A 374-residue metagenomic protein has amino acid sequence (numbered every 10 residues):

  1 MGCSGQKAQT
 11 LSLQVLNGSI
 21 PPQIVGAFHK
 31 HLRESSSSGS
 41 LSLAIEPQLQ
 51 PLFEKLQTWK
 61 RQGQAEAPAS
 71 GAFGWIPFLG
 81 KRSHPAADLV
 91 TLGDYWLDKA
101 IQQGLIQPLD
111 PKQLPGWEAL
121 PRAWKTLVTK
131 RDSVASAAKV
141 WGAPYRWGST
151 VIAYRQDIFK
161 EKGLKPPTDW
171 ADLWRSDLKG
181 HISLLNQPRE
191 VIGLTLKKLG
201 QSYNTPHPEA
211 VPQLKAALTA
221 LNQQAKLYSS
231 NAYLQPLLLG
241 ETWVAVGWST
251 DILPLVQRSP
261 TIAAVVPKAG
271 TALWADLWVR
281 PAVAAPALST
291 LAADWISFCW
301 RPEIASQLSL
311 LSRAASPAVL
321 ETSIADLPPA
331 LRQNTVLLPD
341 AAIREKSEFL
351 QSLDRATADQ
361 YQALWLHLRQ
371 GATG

Functional and structural regions predicted by a protein language model:
S4-K99, Q103: Early extracytoplasmic/lumenal segment of secretory-pathway proteins
P22, Q50, L97, I101-Q224 (+2 more regions): Extracytoplasmic ligand-binding site segments that recognize negatively charged/polar headgroups
R82-P85, I101, A135-A137, A143-R146 (+5 more regions): Extracellular/periplasmic catalytic domains that process cell-envelope and extracellular macromolecules
A86-L92, K226-L227, W243-W248, A263-A264: Paired acidic/hydrophobic, glycine-rich loop segments that form the ligand-binding mouth/hinge of periplasmic-binding
L97-K99, V244-T261: A ligand-binding cleft/hinge motif common to bilobed small-molecule-binding domains
A119, V211-A220, R258-A282: Periplasmic-binding protein-like
A153-I158, A275-L288, Q307-L311: A bilobed periplasmic-binding-protein/Venus flytrap-type ligand-binding module shared by bacterial periplasmic
S306-G374: C-terminal capping/gating helix-and-loop segments adjacent to ligand/active sites or protein-protein/ligand interfaces
